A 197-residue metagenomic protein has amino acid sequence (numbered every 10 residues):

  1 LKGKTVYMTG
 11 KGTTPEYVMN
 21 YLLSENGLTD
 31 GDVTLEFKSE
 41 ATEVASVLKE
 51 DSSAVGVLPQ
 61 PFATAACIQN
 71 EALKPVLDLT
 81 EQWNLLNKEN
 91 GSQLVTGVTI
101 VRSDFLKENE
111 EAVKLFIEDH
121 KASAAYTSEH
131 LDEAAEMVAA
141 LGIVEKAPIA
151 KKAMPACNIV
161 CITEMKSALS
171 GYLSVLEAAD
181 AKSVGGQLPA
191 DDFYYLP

Functional and structural regions predicted by a protein language model:
L1-A65, D132: Bilobed "Venus flytrap"/periplasmic-binding protein-like clamshell domains and structurally analogous long
G3, E81-S92, I159-K166: Short, solvent-exposed loop/beta-turn-alpha elements that line the ligand-binding surface or hinge of extracytoplasmic
K11-T13, L79-W83, G142-V144: Short glycine-enriched loops at secondary-structure junctions
D30-T34, G142-A153, V184-A190: Short, surface-exposed acidic
E43-M137: Pocket-lining segment of extracytoplasmic ligand-binding domains
L106-A179: Secondary-structure end/capping motifs
S170, S174-P197: Conserved C-terminal helix/tail region of periplasmic/extracytoplasmic solute-binding proteins
